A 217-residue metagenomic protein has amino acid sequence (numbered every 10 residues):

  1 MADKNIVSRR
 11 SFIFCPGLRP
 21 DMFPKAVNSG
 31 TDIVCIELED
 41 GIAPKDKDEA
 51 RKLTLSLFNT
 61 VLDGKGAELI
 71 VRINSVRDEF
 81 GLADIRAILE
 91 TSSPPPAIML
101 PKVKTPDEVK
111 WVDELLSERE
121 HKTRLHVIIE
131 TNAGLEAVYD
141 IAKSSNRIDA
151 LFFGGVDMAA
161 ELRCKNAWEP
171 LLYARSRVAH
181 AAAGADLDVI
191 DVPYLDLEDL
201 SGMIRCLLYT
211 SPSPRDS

Functional and structural regions predicted by a protein language model:
A2-K25: N- or domain-start disorder-to-order transition segments that initiate the globular core
S11-F14, V34-I36, L69-V71, I98-L100 (+3 more regions): Hydrophobic faces of well-ordered beta-strands that scaffold small-molecule active sites in alpha/beta enzyme cores
A26, E37, I98, I141 (+2 more regions): Conserved, mostly hydrophobic/aromatic
G30-D32, E90-P96, S145-A150: Glycine-enriched alpha-helix->loop->beta-strand junction motifs that scaffold or abut catalytic
C35-A50: Glycine-rich, proline-tolerant flexible connector loops at the mouths of alpha/beta enzymes
R51-W111, G134: Active-site beta->alpha loop and helix N-cap motifs at the rims of alpha/beta catalytic domains
H126-D140, L162-E169, L197-G202: Active-site glycine- and acidic-residue-rich loops that bind and position anionic ligands or nucleotide-like cofactors
Y209-D216: Conserved small/polar residues in nucleotide/adenosyl-binding loops
